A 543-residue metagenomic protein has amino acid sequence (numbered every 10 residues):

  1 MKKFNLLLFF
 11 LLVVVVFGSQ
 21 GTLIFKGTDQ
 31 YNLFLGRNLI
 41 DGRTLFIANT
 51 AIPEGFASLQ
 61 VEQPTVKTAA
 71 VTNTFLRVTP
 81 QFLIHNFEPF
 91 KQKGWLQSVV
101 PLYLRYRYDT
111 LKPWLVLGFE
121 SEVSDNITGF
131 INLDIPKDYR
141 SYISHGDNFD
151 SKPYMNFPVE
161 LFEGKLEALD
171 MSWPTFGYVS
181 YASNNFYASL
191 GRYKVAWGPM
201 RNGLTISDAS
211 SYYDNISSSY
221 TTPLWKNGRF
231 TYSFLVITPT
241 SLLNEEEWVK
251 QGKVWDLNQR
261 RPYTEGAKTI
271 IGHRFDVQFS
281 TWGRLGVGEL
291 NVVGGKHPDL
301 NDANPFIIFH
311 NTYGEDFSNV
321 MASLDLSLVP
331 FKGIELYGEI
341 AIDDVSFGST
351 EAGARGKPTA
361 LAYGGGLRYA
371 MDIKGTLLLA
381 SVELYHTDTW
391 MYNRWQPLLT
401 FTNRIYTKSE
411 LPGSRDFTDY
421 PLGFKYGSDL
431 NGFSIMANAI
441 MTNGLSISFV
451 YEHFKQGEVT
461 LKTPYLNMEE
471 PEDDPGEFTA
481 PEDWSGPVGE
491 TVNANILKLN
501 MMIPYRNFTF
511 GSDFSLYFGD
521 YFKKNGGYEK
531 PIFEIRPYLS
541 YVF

Functional and structural regions predicted by a protein language model:
M1-F4: Positively charged n-region of N-terminal signal peptides that target proteins for export
F10-G18: Hydrophobic h-region of N-terminal signal peptides that target proteins for export in Gram-negative bacteria
S19-G27: Cleaved targeting-peptide boundary
K26-R284, A352-L361, G365, T376-E383 (+2 more regions): Outer-membrane beta-barrel channel domains
F149-L161, M468-P487, F522-G527: Flexible, solvent-exposed loop segments that connect beta-strands
V195-A196, Y213-R415, D419, S428-I435 (+4 more regions): Signature for the C-terminal beta-barrel architecture of outer-membrane proteins
V492-K523: C-terminal structured domain segments
I503-R506, K530-F543: Outer-membrane beta-barrel "beta-signal"
